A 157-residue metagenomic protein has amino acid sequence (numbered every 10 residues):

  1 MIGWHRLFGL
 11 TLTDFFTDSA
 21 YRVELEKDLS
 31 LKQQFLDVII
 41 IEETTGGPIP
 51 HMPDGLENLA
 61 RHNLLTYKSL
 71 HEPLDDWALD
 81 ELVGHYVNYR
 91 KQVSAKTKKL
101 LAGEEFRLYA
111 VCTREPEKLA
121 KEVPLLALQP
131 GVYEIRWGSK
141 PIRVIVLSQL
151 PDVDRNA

Functional and structural regions predicted by a protein language model:
M1-A157: Conserved single-residue anchors adjacent to enzymatic active/cofactor-binding motifs
